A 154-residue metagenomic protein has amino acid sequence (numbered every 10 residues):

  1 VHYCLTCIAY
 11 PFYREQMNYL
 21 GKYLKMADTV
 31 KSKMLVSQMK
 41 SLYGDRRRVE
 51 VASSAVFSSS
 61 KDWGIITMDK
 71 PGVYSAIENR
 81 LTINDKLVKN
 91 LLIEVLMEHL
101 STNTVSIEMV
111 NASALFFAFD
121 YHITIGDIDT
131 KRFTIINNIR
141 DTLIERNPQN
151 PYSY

Functional and structural regions predicted by a protein language model:
V1-C7, V51-S75: Long, low-complexity, charged/polar intrinsically disordered regions in eukaryotic proteins
Y3-C4, I8-T29, N84-T104: Positively charged, polyanion-binding regions of nucleic-acid-associated proteins
Y13, D28-S32, R46-S53: Alpha-helix N-cap/helix-initiation sites
M17-K22, S37, S41, S58-S60: Contiguous, well-ordered alpha-helical segments that form the cores/surfaces of helical PPI scaffolds
M26-K40, S101-A114: Short acidic, hydrophobic short linear motifs in intrinsically disordered regions
K40-D45, E78: Short helix/strand-bridging catalytic loops that position acidic/His residues to coordinate divalent metals and engage
R46-S59, F117-D129: Short amphipathic alpha-helical interaction segments
P71-P151: Accessory, usually C-terminal, subdomains that scaffold auxiliary metal cofactors
